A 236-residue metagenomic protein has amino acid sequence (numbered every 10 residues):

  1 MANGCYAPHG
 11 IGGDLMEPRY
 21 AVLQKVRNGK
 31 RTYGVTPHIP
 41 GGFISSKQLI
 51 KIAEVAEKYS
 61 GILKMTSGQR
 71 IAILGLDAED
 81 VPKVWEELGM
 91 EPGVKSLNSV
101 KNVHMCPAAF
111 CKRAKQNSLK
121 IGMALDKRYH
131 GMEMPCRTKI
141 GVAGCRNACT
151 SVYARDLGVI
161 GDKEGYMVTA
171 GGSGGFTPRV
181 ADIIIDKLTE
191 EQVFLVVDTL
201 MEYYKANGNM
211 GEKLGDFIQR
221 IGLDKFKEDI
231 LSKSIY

Functional and structural regions predicted by a protein language model:
A2, G144, Y153-K213, K227: Mobile "lid/hinge" segments at catalytic clefts and subdomain interfaces of large enzymes
A2-M16, I221-E228, Y236: Charge-rich, low-complexity segments
C5-P8, G61-S67, M134-R137, A206-R220 (+1 more regions): Flexible, glycine/charged-enriched surface loops at secondary-structure junctions
C5-Y33: Intrinsically disordered, low-complexity polar/charged tails and linkers
P8-H9, V35-D162: Small-residue-enriched alpha-helical segments and adjacent helix-cap loops that form tight helix-helix packing
I11, M16, H38, F43-I44 (+3 more regions): Conserved active-site/ligand-binding neighborhood in enzyme cores
L23-G29, Y59-M65, S173-G174: Short, flexible, solvent-exposed loop/turn segments with mixed acidic/basic and small polar residues
V142-N147, D216-D224: A glycine-rich phosphate-binding loop feature that marks nucleotide/adenosyl-phosphate handling sites
